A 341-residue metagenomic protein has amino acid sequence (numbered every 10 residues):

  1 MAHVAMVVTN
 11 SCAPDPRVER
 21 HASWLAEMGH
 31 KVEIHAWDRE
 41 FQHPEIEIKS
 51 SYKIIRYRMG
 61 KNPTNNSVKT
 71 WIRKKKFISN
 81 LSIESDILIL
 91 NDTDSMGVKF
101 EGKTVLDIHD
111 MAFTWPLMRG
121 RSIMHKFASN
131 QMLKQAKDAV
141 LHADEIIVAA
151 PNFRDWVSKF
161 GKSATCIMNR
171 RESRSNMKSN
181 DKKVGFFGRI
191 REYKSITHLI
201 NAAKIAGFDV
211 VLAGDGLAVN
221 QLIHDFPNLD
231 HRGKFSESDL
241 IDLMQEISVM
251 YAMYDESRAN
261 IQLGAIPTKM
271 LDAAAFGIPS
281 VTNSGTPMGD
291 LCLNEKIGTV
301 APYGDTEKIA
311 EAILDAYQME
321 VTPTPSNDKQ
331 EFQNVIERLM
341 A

Functional and structural regions predicted by a protein language model:
V4, F100-L117: Active-site proximal beta-strand in glycosyltransferases
V4, I147, R171, S175-V211: Conserved donor-binding/catalytic core segment of Leloir-type glycosyltransferases
V8-A13, W24-K69, F153-S158, G216-L217 (+1 more regions): N-terminal strand-loop element at the rim of the active site of nucleotide-sugar-dependent glycosyltransferases
P16, K194, S236-M244, M250-L271 (+1 more regions): Nucleotide-sugar-dependent
R39, A112, A149-F153, F160 (+2 more regions): Short beta-strand->alpha-helix junction loop in the catalytic core of nucleotide-activated group-transfer enzymes
K75-S82, G97, L106, A112-F113 (+1 more regions): Membrane-proximal helix-turn-helix segments that form the acceptor-binding/catalytic region of lipid-linked
N294-E295, T299-D305, L314-Q318: Conserved acidic donor-binding segment of nucleotide-sugar-dependent glycosyltransferases
Y303-G304, Y317-A341: A charged, aromatic-enriched C-terminal amphipathic alpha-helix characteristic of glycosyltransferases across folds
